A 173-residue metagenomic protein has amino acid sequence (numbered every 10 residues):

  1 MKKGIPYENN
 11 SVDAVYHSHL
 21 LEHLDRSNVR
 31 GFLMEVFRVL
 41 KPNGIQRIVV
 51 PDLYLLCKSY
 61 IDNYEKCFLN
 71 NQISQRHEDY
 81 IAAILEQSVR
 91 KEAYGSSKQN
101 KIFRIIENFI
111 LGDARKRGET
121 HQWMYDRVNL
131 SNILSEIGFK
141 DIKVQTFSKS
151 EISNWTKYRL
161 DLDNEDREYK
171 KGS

Functional and structural regions predicted by a protein language model:
M1-K2, L33: A generic local structural motif
K2-A14: A short acidic, Gly/Pro-enriched loop at the edge of an enzyme's catalytic core that lines a small-molecule cofactor
A14-L20, V29: A short beta-strand submotif of the Rossmann-like class I SAM-dependent methyltransferase core that lines
N28-R30, E35, K41, I45-S173: S-adenosyl-L-methionine-dependent methyltransferase catalytic module, highlighting the catalytic core
